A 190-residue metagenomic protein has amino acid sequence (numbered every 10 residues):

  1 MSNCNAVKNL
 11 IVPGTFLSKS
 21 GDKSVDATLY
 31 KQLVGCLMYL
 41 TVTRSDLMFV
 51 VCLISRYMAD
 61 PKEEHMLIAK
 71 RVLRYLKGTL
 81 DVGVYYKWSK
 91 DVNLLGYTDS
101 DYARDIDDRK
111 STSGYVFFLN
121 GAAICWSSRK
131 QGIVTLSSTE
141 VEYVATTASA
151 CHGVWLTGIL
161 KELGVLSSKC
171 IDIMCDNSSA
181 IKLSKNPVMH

Functional and structural regions predicted by a protein language model:
M1-H190: Divalent metal-binding acidic/histidine catalytic loops
